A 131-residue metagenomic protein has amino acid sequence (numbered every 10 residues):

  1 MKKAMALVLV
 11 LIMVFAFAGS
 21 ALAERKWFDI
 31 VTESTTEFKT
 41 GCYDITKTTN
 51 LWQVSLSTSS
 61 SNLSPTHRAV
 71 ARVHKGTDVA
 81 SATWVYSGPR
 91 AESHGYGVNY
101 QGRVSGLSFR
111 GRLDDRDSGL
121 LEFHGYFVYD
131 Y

Functional and structural regions predicted by a protein language model:
M1-A4: Positively charged n-region of N-terminal signal peptides that target proteins for export
L22-Y131: Post-signal peptide N-terminal regions of Sec-secreted extracellular proteins
